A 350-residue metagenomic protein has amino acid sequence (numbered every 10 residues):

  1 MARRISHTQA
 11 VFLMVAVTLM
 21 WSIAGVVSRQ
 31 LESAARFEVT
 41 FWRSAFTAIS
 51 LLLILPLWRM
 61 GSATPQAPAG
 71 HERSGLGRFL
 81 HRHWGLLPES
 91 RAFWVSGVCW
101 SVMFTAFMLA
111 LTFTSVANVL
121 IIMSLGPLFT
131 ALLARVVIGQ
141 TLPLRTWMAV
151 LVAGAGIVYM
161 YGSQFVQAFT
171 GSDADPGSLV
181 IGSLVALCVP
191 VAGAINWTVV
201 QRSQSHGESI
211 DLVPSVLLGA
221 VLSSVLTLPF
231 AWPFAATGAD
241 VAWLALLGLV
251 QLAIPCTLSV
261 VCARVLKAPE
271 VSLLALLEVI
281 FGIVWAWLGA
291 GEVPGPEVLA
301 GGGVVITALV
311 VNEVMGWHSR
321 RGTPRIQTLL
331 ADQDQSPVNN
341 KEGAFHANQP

Functional and structural regions predicted by a protein language model:
M1-W42, T47-I49, I54, V98 (+5 more regions): Glycine-/small-residue-enriched transmembrane alpha-helix faces in small-molecule transporters and effluxers
A2, S44, M60, A69-E72 (+2 more regions): C-terminal-most transmembrane helix of multi-pass membrane proteins
A16-I23, V27, I54, W94-F113 (+7 more regions): Hydrophobic alpha-helical transmembrane segments of multi-pass membrane transport proteins, especially secondary
L31, V39, R43, A110 (+8 more regions): Hydrophobic/aromatic residues within transmembrane alpha-helices of multi-pass small-molecule transporters
A34-V102, F129, V191-V199, S215-P233 (+1 more regions): Transmembrane alpha-helices of multi-pass small-molecule transport proteins
L51, L142-F165, G193, A220-S223 (+2 more regions): Hydrophobic transmembrane alpha-helices of multi-pass small-molecule transport proteins
L55, F107, G126-L151, I280-A300: C-terminal transmembrane-helix exit sites in multi-pass transporters
V119-L125, V200-L222, L252-L288: Helix-helix packing/entry segments at the starts of transmembrane helices
